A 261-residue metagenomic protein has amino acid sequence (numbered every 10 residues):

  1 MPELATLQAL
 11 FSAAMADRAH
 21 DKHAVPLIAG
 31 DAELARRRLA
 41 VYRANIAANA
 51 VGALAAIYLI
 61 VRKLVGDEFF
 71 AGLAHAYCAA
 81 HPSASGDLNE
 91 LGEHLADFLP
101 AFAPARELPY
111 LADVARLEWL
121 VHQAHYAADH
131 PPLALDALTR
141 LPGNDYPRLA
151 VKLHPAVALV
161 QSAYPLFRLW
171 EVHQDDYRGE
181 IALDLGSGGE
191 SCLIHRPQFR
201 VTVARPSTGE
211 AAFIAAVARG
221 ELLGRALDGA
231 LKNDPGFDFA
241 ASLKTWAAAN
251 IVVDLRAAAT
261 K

Functional and structural regions predicted by a protein language model:
M1-P132: N-terminal, charged low-complexity regulatory/assembly segments
D31-L34, A56-I57, G143-D145, Q198 (+1 more regions): Short, functionally important structural connectors and interaction interfaces within domains
R36-L39, S191-C192, G220-L223: A short alpha-helix capping/helix-coil boundary motif
L59, E180-A182, N250: Glycine-centered secondary-structure boundary/capping sites
A79-G209, K261: Hydrophobic packing positions characteristic of elongated beta-solenoid/beta-helix-type spike/fiber shafts
F199-K261: C-terminal structured interaction module
